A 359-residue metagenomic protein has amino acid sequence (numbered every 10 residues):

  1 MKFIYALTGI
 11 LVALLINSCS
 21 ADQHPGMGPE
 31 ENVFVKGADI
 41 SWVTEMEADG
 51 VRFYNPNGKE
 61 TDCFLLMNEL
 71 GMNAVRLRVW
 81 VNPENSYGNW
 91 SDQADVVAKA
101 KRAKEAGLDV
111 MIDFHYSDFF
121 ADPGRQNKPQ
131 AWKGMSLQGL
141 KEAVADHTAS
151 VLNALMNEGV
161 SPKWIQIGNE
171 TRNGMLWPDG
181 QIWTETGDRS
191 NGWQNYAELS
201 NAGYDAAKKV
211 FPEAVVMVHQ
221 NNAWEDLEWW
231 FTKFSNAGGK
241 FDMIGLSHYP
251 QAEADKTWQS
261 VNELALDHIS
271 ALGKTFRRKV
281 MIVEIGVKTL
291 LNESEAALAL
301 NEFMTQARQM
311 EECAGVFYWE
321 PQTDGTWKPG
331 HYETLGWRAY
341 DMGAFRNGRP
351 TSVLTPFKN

Functional and structural regions predicted by a protein language model:
L15-S18: C-terminal motif of bacterial Sec signal peptides marking the signal peptidase cleavage site
S20-D22: Bacterial signal peptide processing site
G26-L66: Boundary/entry segment of secreted carbohydrate-active catalytic domains
V35-I40, V75-L77, V110-F114, K163-I167 (+4 more regions): Hydrophobic faces of well-ordered beta-strands that scaffold small-molecule active sites in alpha/beta enzyme cores
I40-V43, W80-N82, H115-S117, I167-R172 (+4 more regions): Active-site beta-loop-alpha junctions enriched in small/polar residues
A48-R52, F120, A271-K274, L290-E302 (+2 more regions): Aromatic-rich peripheral "rim/lid" segments of glycoside hydrolase catalytic domains that contact and position glycan
N57, T61-F64, N68, P212-V216 (+3 more regions): Glycoside hydrolase catalytic-domain groove-lining segments
L66-G192, Y196-V215, N221: Substrate-binding cleft and catalytic face of glycoside hydrolase catalytic domains, especially the flexible beta-alpha
